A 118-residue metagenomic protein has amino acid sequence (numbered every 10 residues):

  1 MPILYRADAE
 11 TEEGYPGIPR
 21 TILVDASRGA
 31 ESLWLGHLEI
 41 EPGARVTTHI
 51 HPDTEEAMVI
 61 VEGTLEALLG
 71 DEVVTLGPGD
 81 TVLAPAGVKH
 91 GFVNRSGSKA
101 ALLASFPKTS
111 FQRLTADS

Functional and structural regions predicted by a protein language model:
M1-S32, R113-S118: A short, N-terminal "cap"/entry segment at the start of jelly-roll beta-barrel domains of the cupin/DSBH fold
P19, G36-H51: Conserved short histidine dyad/triad with adjacent acidic residue
V24-A26, T47-P52, V93-R95, L114: Short histidine-centered beta-strand/loop micro-motifs that create catalytic or ligand/metal-coordination sites
H37, L83, S98-R113: A short hydrophobic beta-strand segment most commonly corresponding to one strand of the jelly-roll/cupin
T48, A67-L68, A84, H90-S96: Short beta-strand His + acidic residue motifs that chelate non-heme Fe in jelly-roll/DSBH and cupin folds
D53-L65: Glycine- and acidic-residue-biased ligand/ion/polar-headgroup-sensing regions
T64-E66, V73, K89, K99: Structural motif
D71-A86: Short acidic-glycine-tyrosine-enriched beta hairpin
